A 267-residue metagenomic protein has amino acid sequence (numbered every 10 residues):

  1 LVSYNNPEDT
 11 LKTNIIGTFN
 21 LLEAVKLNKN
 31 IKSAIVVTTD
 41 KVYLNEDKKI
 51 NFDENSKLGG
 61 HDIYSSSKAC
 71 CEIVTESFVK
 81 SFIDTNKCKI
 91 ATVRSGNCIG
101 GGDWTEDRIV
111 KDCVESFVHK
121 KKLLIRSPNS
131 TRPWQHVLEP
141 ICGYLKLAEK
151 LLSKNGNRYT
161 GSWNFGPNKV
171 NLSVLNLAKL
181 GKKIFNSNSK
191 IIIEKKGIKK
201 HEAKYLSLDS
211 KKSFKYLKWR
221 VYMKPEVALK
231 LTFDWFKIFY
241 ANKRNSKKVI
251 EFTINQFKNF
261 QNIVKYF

Functional and structural regions predicted by a protein language model:
L1-I99, F239, I250-Q256, F267: N-terminal Rossmann-like NAD(P)+-binding domain of SDR-like oxidoreductases, especially those catalyzing
V2-Y4, Y43, K48-F52, F78 (+7 more regions): Tryptophan-centric aromatic hotspots in well-structured domains and transmembrane helices
Y4, K12-I15, Y64, K68 (+6 more regions): Short, solvent-exposed loop/helix junctions and linker helices that flank or host conserved functional motifs
T18, E106-V110, Y144: Amphipathic alpha-helical segments in well-structured domains
E23-L27, E76, K80, E115 (+3 more regions): Short, well-ordered alpha-helices that flank and scaffold nucleotide-derived cofactor binding pockets
L44-E46, G102, S173-V174, E202: A short beta-to-alpha transition loop/helix N-cap that caps and shapes the active-site region
N97, F117-F267: C-terminal substrate-binding subdomain of Rossmann-fold SDR/epimerase-dehydratase oxidoreductases
